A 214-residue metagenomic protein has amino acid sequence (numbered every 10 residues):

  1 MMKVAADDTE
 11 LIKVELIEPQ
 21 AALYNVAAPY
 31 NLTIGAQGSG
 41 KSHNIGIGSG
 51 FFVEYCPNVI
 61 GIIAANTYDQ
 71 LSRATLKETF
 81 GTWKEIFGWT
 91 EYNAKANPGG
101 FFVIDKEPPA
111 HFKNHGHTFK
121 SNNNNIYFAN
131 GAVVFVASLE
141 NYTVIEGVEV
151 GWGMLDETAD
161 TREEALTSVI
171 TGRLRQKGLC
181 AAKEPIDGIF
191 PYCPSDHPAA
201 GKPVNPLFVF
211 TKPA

Functional and structural regions predicted by a protein language model:
M1-A214: Phosphate/NTP-binding elements of NTP-utilizing enzymes
